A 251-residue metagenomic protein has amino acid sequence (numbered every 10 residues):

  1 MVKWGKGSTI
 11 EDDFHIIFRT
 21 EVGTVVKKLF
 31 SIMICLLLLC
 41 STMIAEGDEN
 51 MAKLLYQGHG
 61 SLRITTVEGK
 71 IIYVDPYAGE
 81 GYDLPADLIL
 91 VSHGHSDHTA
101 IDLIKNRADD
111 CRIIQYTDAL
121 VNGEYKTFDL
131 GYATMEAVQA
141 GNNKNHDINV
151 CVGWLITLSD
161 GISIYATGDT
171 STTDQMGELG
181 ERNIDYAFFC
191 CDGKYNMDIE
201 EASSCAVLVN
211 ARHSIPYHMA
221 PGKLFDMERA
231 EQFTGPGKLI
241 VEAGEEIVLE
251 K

Functional and structural regions predicted by a protein language model:
K6-D12, G23-F30, L36-L37, S41-G69 (+3 more regions): Zn-dependent metallo-beta-lactamase
F14-H15, R19: Short hydrophobic targeting helices and cationic amphipathic motifs that mediate membrane/organellar targeting
E46-L84, L88, D118-R182, M197 (+1 more regions): Core dinuclear metal-dependent hydrolase active-site scaffold
H59, H93-H98, N142, H218: Histidine-centered active-site/metal-ligand motif
A78-D110, I114-D118: Di-metal (Zn2+ and/or Mg2+/Mn2+) metal-binding site signature of metallo-dependent hydrolases with the MBL/beta-CASP
L90-V91, E136, F189, P216: Redox-cofactor binding/interface segments in oxidoreductases and associated redox assembly factors
I101-Y125, N210-A220, G237-K238: P-loop/Walker A phosphate-binding loop and immediately adjacent motor/lid segment at beta-alpha junctions
T172-L249: Cap/insert and terminal regions of metallo-dependent hydrolase folds
